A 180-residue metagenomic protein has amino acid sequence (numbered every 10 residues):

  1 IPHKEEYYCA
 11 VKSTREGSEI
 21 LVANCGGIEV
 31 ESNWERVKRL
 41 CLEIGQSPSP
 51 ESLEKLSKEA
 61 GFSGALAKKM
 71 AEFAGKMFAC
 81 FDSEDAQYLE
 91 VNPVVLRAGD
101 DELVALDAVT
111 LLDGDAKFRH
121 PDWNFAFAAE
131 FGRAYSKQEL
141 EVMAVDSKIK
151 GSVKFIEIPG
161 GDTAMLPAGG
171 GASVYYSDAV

Functional and structural regions predicted by a protein language model:
I1-V91, V95-V180: ATP-dependent carboxylate/acyl-activation modules
